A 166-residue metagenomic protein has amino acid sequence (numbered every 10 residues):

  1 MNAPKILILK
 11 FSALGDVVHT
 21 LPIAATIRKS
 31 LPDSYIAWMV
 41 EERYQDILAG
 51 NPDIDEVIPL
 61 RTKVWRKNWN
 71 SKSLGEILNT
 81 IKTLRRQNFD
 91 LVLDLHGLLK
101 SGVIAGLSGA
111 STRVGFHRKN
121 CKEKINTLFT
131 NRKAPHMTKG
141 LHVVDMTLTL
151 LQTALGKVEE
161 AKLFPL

Functional and structural regions predicted by a protein language model:
M1-L166: Catalytic machinery of carbohydrate-active enzymes, primarily nucleotide-sugar-dependent glycosyltransferases
